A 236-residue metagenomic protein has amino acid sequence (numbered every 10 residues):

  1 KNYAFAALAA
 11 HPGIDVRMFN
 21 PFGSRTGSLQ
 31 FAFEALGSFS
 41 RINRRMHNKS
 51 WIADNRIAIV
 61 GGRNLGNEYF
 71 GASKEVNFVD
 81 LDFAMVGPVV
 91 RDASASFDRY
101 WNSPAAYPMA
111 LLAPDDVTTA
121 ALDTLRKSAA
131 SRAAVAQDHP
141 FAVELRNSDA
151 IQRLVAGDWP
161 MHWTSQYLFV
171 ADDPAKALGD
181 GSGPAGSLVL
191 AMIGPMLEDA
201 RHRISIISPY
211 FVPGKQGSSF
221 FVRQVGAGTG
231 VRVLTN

Functional and structural regions predicted by a protein language model:
K1-K49, A53-N236: Charged, low-complexity intrinsically disordered terminal segments
